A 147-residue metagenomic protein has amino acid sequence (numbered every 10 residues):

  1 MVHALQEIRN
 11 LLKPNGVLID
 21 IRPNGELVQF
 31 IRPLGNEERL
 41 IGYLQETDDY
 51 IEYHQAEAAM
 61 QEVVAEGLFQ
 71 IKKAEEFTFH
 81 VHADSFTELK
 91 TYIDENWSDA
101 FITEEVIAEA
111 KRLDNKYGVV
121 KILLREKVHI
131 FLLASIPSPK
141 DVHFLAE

Functional and structural regions predicted by a protein language model:
M1-A4, Q29-I31: Short glycine-/acidic-enriched loop or helix-start segments at secondary-structure transitions that form or flank
V2-V17: A short glycine-rich, Lys/Arg-flanked "PGG" loop and its adjoining helix->strand segment in the class I
I8, D20-R22, H82-A83, L89: Long, contiguous hydrophobic alpha-helical segments, chiefly transmembrane helices and signal peptides
L12, G42-T47, E95-F101: Glycine-rich loops and low-complexity Gly/Arg-rich segments that provide flexible linkers or classic glycine-based
V17-D48: Conserved class I S-adenosyl-L-methionine
Y43-A74: Active-site capping/gating segments
A65-E147: Conserved Class I S-adenosyl-L-methionine
